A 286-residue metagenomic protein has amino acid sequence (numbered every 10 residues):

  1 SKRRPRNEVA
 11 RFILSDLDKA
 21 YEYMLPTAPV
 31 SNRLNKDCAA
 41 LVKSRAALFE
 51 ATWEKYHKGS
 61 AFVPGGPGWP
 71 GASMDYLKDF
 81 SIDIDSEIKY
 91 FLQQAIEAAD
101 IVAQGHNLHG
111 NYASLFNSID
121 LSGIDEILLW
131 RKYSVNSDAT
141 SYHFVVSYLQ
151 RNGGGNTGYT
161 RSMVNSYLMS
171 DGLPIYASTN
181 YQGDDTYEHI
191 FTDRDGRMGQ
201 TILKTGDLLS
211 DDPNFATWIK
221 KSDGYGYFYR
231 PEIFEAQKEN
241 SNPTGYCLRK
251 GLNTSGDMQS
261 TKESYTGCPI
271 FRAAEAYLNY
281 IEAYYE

Functional and structural regions predicted by a protein language model:
S1-D37, R45-I84, T244-P269, Y280-E286: Aromatic-anchored glycine-rich loop motif in surface-exposed flexible loops
A10, D18, K36-D37, R45-E232: An aromatic- and glycine-enriched ligand-binding surface/loop that stacks and positions planar moieties
Y187-E286: C-terminal substrate/ligand-recognition segments
